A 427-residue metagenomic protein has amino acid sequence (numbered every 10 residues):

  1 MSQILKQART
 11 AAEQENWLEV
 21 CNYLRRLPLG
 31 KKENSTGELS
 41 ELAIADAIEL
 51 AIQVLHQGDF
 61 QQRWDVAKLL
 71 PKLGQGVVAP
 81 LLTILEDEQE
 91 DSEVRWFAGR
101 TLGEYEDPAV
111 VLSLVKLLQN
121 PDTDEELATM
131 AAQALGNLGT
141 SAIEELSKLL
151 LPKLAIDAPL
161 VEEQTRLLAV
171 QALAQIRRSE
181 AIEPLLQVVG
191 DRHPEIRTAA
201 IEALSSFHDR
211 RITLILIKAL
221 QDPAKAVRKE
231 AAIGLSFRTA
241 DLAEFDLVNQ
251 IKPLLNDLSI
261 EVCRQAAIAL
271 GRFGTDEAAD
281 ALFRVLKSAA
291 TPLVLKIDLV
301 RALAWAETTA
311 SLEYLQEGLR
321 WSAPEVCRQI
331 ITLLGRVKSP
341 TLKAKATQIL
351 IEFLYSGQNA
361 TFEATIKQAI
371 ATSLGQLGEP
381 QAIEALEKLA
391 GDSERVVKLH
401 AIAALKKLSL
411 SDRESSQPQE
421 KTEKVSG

Functional and structural regions predicted by a protein language model:
S2-K6, E41-H56, Q75-D87, D107-N120 (+9 more regions): Amphipathic alpha-helical scaffolding segments comprising HEAT/armadillo-like alpha-solenoid repeats
Q3, E15-E19: Short helix-adjacent coil turns
K6-T10, N22-L42, Q53, Q62-Q75 (+15 more regions): Structural detector for internal amphipathic alpha-helices that build alpha-solenoid repeat scaffolds
E13-N16, K32, G58-D59, E88-D91 (+10 more regions): Short inter-helical turns and helix N-cap capping residues of alpha-solenoid HEAT/ARM repeat scaffolds
L18-R25, E49, A79: Short amphipathic alpha-helical segments
A390-I402: Short glycine/proline-enriched turn or capping motifs at secondary-structure junctions
